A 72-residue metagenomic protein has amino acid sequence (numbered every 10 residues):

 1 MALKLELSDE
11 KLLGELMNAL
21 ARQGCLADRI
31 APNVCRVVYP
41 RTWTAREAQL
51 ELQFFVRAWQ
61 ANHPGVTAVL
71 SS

Functional and structural regions predicted by a protein language model:
M1-L7: Short glycine-/aliphatic-rich beta-strand segments at the starts of folded cytosolic domains
L7-D9, P40-R41: Structural motif
S8, G14, N18, T67-S72: Intrinsic disorder/low-complexity detector
S8, L12, A48-E51: Short amphipathic alpha-helical segments
G14-V34: A short, structured beta-strand/loop element
Y39-S72: C-terminal basic regulatory modules in eukaryotic proteins
